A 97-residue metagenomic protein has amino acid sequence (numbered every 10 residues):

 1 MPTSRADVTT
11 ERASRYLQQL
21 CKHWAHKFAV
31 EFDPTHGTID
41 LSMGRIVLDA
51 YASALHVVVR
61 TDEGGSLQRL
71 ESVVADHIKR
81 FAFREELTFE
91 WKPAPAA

Functional and structural regions predicted by a protein language model:
M1-A13: Terminal, regulation- and interaction-focused segments at domain boundaries
M1-T3, A52-A54, R84: A general secondary-structure signal for short beta-strands and their flanking turns/coil in non-transmembrane regions
S4-A6, L55-V57, F89: Hydrophobic residues positioned within well-ordered beta-strands of beta-sheet architectures
S14-Q19: Short Lys/Arg-enriched alpha/beta "domain-start" segment
K27-H36, E85-L87: A short, aromatic/hydrophobic, helix- or strand-capping loop or linear motif that either lines the entrance/gate
D33-G65: Amphipathic, hydrophobic secondary-structure cores in small proteins
R60-A97: C-terminal structural segments of small proteins and small subunits
